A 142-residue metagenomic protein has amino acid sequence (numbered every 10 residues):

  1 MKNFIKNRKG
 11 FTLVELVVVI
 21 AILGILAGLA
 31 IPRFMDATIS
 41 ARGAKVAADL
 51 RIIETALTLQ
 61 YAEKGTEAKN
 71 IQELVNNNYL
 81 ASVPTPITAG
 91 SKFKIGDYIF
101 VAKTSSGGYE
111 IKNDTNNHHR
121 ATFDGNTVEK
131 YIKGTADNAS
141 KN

Functional and structural regions predicted by a protein language model:
M1-F11: N-terminal leader/signal peptides at the extreme start of proteins
F4, L16, F34-A37, Q60: Amphipathic alpha-helical segments that mediate coupling or scaffolding at interfaces
R8, L26-L29, T38-A44: Residue-level signal for short amphipathic helical patches enriched in basic/charged and nearby hydrophobic residues
V17-R33: Alpha-helical hydrophobic helix detector
I39-E73, N77: Conserved hydrophobic/amphipathic alpha-helical signal-anchor segments
A62-N117, K141-N142: Extracellular/periplasmic head regions of type IV pilus-like filament subunits
N116-N142: Low-complexity, S/T/G/P-rich flexible repeat/linker segments used as non-globular hinges and stalks within
